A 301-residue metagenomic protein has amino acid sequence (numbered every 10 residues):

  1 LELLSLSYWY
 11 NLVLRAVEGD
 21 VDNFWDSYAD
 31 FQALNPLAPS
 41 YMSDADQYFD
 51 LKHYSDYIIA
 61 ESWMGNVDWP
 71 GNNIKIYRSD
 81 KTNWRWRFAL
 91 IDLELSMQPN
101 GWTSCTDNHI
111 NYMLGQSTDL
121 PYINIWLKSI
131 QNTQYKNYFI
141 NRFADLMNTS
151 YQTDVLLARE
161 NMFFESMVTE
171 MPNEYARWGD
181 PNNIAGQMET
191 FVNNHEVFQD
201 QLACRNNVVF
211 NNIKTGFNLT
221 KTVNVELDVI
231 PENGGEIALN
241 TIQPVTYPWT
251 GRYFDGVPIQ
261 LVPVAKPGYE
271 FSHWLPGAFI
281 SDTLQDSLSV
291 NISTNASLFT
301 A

Functional and structural regions predicted by a protein language model:
L1, I259-P263, A296-A301: Append "Rare intracellular matches occur via the same short Y/T/C beta-strand/loop motifs
L1-D228: Middle-to-C-terminal accessory/interaction subdomains
Y175-G179, P258-Q285: Surface-exposed interfaces of beta-sheet-rich extracellular modules
F198, K221-V223, N233, W249 (+4 more regions): Cysteine-rich, disulfide-stabilized extracellular repeat modules
N207, E232, I242, P258 (+3 more regions): Disulfide-stabilized cysteine-rich extracellular repeat microdomains
K221-G251, L298: Conserved N-terminal submotifs of small, disulfide-stabilized extracellular modules
V223, L227, L284-A301: Conserved "repeat-terminator" motif of extracellular CCP/Sushi domains
N240-E270, S293: Extracellular modular ligand-binding repeats in secreted and cell-surface proteins
